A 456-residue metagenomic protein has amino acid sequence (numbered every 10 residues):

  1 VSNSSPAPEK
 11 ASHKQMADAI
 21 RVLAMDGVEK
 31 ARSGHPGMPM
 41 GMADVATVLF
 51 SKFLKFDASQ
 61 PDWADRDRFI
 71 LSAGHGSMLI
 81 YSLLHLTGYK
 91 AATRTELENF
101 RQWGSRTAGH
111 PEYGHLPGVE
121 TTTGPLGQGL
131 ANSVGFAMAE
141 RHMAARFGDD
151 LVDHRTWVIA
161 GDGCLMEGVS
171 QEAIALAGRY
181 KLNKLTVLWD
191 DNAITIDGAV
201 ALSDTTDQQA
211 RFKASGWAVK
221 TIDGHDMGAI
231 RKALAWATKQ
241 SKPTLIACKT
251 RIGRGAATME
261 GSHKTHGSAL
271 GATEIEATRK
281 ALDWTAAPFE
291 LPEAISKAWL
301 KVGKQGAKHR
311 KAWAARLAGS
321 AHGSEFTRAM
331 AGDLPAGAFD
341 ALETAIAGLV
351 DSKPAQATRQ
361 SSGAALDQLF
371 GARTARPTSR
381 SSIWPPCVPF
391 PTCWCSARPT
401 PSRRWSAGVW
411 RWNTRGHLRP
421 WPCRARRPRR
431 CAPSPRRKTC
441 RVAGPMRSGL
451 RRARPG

Functional and structural regions predicted by a protein language model:
S2-A43, I159-A160, C164, G168 (+2 more regions): Conserved acidic/glycine
K30, H75-S77, H85-T87, G163-L165 (+10 more regions): Short, glycine-/Ser/Thr-/acidic-enriched flexible segments
M42-Y180, A372-R373: Cofactor-binding active-site loop characterized by glycine-rich and histidine/acidic residues
D67-F69, A131, R155-V158, K184-V187 (+7 more regions): Structural motif
Y81-H85, E112, A144-G148, L165-E172 (+6 more regions): Short acidic, glycine/serine/threonine-rich loops at helix termini
Y89-Q102, A177-D190, K213-W217, P386-P389: A glycine-rich helix N-cap at a beta->alpha junction
H110-V119, V152-T156, T186-T195, Q208-W217 (+5 more regions): Gly-rich Lys/Arg/Thr-decorated short loops/hinges at beta-loop-alpha junctions or inter-strand turns that position
A139-G148, S362-D367, S381-P385, P389-T392 (+1 more regions): Glycine-/acidic-rich phosphate or pyrophosphate-binding loops and their flanking alpha/beta elements
